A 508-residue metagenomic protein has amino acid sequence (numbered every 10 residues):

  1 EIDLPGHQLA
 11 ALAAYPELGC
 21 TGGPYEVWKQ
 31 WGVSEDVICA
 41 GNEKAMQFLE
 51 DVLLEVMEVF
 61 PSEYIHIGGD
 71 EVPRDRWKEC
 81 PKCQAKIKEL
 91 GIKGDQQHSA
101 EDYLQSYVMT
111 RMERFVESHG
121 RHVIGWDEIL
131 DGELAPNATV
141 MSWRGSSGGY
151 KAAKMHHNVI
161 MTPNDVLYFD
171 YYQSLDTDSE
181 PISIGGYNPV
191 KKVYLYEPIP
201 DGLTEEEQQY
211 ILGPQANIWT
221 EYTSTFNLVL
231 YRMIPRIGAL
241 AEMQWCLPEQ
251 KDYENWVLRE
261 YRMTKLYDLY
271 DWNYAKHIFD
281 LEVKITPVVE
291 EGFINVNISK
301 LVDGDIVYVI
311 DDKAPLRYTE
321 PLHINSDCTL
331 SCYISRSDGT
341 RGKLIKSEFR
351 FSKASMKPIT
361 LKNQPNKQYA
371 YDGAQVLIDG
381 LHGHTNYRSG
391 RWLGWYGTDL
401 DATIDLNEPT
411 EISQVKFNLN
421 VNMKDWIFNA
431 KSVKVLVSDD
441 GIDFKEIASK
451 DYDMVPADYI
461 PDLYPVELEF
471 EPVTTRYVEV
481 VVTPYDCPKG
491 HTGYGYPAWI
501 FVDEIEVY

Functional and structural regions predicted by a protein language model:
I2-A10, G68-P73, D127-I129, D165: Short, solvent-exposed turn/loop segments enriched in Gly/Ser/Thr/Pro and often Arg
Q8-Q47, D75-E101: Aromatic- and acidic-residue-enriched carbohydrate-binding clefts of CAZyme catalytic domains
E50-L54, E58-I65, G69-M141, S146-A153 (+1 more regions): Gly/Pro-rich turn-and-neighbor structural signature
H122-A138, W143-I294: Flexible, acidic glycine-rich loops studded with aromatic residues
K251, V257-D401, N420, N429: Short, compositionally stereotyped local motifs that mark structural "simplifiers"
P315-T319, I460-P465: Short, solvent-exposed loop/turn segments in extracellular or other extracytoplasmic domains
T385-A448, D462-Y508: Aromatic, loop-rich ligand-recognition surfaces of beta-strand-rich domains
E446-P456: Solvent-exposed serine/threonine-rich low-complexity stretches and specific carbohydrate-binding patches
